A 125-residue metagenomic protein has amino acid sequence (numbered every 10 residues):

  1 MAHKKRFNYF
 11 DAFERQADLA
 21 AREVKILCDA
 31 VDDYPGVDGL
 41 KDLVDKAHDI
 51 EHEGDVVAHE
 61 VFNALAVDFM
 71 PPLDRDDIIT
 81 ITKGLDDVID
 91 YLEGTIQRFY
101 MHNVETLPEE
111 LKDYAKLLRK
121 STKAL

Functional and structural regions predicted by a protein language model:
M1-L125: Cytosolic, long alpha-helical scaffolding segments
